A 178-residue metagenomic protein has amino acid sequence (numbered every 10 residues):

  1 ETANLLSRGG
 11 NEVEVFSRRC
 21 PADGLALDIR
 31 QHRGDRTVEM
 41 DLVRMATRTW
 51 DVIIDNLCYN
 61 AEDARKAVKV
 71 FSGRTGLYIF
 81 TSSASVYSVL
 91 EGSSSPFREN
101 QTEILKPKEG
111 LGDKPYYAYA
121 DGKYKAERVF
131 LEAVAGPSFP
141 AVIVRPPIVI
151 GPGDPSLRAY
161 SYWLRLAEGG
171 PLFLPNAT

Functional and structural regions predicted by a protein language model:
E1-D55, A126, G136: N-terminal Rossmann/SDR dinucleotide-binding element
S7, S72, A135, A167: Anion (oxyanion) recognition and catalysis
F16, T81-S83, V144-P146: SDR active-site strand-loop-helix element
L25-L27, A64-K66, V89-G92, D154-P155 (+1 more regions): Conserved catalytic-core motifs of eukaryotic protein kinase domains, centered on the activation segment
R48-P107, K125-L131: NAD(P)-cofactor binding segment of oxidoreductase domains
P107-I143, R158: Active-site Tyr-X1-5-Lys
G136-T178: NAD(P)-dependent short-chain dehydrogenase/reductase
